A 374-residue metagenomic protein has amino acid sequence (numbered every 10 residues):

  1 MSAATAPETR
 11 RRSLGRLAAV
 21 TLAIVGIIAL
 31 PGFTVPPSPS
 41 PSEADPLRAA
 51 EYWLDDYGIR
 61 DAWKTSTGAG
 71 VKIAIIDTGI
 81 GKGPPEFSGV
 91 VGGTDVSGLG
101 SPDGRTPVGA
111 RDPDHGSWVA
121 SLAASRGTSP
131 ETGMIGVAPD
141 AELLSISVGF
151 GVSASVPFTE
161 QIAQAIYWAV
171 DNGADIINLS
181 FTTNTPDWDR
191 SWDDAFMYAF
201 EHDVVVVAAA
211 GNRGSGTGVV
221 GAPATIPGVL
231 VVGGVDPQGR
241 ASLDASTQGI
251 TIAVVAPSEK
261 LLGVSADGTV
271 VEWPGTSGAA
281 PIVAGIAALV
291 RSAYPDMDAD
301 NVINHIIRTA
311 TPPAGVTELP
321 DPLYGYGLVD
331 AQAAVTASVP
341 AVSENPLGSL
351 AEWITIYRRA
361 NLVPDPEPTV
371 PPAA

Functional and structural regions predicted by a protein language model:
S2-T9, G15-V71, P85-E86: Protease zymogen maturation seam
S40-I80, T317, P340, P346-T369: Extracytoplasmic low-complexity, Pro/Thr/Ser/Ala/Gly-rich segments that lie immediately after a secretion/anchoring
W63-I73, I80-G92, T106-F158, T247-T251 (+1 more regions): Subtilisin-like serine protease catalytic core
A69-K72, P139-L143, D171-I177, E201-V206 (+2 more regions): Loop/turn elements at helix/coil->beta-strand transitions in domains of secreted/extracellular proteins
T78-K82, V96-G98, T128-S129, G149-S153 (+5 more regions): Solvent-exposed loop/turn segments at secondary-structure junctions within structured extracellular/periplasmic domains
V148-A222, T269-W273: Substrate-binding/access-modulating region of protease and related hydrolase catalytic domains
N178, L243, D296-A373: C-terminal subdomain of the subtilisin-like protease fold in secreted/lumenal serine endopeptidases
A224-S292: Extracellular S/T/G-rich loop segment that most often corresponds to the catalytic His/Ser-adjacent loop
